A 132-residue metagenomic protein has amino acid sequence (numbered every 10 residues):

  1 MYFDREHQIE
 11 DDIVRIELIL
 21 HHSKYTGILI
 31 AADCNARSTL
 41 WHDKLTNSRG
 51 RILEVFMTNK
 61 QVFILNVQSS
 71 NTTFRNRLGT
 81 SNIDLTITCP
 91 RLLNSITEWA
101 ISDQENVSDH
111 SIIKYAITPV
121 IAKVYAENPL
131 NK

Functional and structural regions predicted by a protein language model:
M1-K132: A shared catalytic/ligand-binding motif for oxyanion handling
